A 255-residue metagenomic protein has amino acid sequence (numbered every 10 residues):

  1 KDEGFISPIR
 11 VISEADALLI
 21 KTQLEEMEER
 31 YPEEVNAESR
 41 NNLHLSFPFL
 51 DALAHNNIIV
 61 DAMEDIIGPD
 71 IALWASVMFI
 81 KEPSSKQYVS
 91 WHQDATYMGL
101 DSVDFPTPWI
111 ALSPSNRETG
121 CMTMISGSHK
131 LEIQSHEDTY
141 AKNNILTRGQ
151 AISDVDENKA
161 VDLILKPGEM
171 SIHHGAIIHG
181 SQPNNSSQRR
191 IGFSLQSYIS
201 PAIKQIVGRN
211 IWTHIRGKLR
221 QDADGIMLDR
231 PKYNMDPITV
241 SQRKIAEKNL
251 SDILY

Functional and structural regions predicted by a protein language model:
K1-L100, H136-E137: Non-heme Fe(II)-dependent double-stranded beta-helix
S13-E14, F79-K81, T96, S115-R117 (+3 more regions): Short, solvent-exposed loop/turn segments at secondary-structure junctions
R30, I177-Y255: Non-heme Fe(II)/2-oxoglutarate
P69, A95, L100, I110-C121 (+1 more regions): Active-site region of the double-stranded beta-helix
Q93, I145-E157, R189, G208-H214: Short, surface-exposed loop/helix-turn segments at secondary-structure junctions that function as lids/hinges flanking
Q93-F105, N158-K159, L165, Q188-R189: A short beta-loop-beta micro-motif enriched in histidine and acidic residues
G99-R117, I164, L195-I199: Short, conserved beta-strand element in jelly-roll/cupin
R117-Q182: Double-stranded beta-helix
